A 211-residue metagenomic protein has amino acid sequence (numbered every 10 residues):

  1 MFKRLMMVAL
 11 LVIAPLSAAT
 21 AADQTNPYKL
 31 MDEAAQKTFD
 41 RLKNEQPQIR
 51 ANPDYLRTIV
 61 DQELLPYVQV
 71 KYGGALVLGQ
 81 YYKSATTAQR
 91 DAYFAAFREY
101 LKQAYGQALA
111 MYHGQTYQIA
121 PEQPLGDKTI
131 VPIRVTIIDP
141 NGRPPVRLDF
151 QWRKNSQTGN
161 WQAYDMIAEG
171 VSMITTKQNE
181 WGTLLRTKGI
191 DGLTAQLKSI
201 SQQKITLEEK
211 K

Functional and structural regions predicted by a protein language model:
M1-M7: Bacterial N-terminal signal peptides that target proteins for export
V8-P15: Bacterial N-terminal signal peptides
L16-D23: Sec/Tat signal peptide C-region and signal peptidase I cleavage site
Q24-Y105: Early exported N-terminus immediately downstream of N-terminal targeting peptides
T25-K29, D40, N44-A51, Y55 (+9 more regions): Surface-exposed, polar/charged faces of alpha-helical domains in mature secreted/periplasmic/lumenal proteins
Q103-V146, I200-K211: Surface-exposed, charged secondary-structure patches
P145-T175: Short beta-strand edge/turn micro-motifs at domain boundaries
D165-K211: Low-complexity, intrinsically disordered terminal/linker segments enriched in charged and Gly/Pro repeats
